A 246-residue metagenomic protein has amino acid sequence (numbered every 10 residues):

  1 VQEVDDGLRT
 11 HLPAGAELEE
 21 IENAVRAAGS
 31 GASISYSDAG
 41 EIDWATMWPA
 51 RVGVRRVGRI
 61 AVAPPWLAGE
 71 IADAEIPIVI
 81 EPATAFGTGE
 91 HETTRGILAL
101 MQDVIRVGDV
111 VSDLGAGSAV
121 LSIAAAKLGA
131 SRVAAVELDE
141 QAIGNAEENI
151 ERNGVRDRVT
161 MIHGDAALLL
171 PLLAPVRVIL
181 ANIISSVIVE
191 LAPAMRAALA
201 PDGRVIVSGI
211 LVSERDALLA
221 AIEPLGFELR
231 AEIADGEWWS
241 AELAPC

Functional and structural regions predicted by a protein language model:
V1-A72: N-terminal auxiliary segments of SAM/dcSAM-dependent transferases
D6-L8, I76, W239-A241: Short beta-strand micro-motifs in enzyme catalytic cores
R9-H11, A85, L180: Short aromatic/hydrophobic contact patches that present stacked aromatics for nucleic-acid/ligand binding
G29-G31, V57, D73, R106 (+2 more regions): Short, well-ordered coil/turn elements that cap or connect secondary structure elements
S33-S35, A61, R132, R158-T160 (+1 more regions): Conserved beta-strand segments of alpha/beta enzyme cores
V54, G58-E92, L98: Proteins enriched for Cys/Gly/acidic motifs involved in redox and nucleic-acid/cofactor modification
T84, T88-A167, P175: Conserved SAM/SAH cofactor-binding pocket of Class I
V104, L138-C246: S-adenosylmethionine
